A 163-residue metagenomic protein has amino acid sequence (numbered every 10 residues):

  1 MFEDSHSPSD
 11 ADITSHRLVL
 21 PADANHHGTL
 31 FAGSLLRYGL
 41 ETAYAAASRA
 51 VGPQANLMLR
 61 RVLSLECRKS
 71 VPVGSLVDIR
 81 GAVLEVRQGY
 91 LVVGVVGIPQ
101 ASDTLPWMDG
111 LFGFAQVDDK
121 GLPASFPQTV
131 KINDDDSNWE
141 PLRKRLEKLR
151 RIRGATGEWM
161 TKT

Functional and structural regions predicted by a protein language model:
M1-S9: Short acidic N-proximal helix/loop "leader" segments that mark the beginning of a domain or an inter-domain linker
E3, P72-V73, L84-T163: HotDog/MaoC-like acyl-thioester-processing domains
P8-D10, L30, Y44-L91, L105-G110: Hydrophobic beta-strand-centered segment that forms part of the acyl-chain substrate-binding groove
P8-P21: Short amphipathic
H16-V19, E66, G113: Generic structural detector for well-ordered beta-strands
A22-Y38: A conserved, well-ordered hydrophobic junction motif at loop->secondary-structure transitions
R37-E41, A45: Short, residue-level hotspots on alpha-helical faces of the histone-fold and other alpha-helical interaction modules
